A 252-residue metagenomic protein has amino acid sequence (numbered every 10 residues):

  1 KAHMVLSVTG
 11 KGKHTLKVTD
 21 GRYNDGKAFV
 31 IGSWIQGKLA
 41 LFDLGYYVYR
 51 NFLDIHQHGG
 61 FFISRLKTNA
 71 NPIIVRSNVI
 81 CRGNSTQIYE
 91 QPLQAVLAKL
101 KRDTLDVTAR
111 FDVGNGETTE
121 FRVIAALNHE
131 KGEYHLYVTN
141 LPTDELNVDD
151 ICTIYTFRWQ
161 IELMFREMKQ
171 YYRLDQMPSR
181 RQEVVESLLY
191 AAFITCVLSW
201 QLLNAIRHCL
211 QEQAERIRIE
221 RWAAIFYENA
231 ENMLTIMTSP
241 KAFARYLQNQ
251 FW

Functional and structural regions predicted by a protein language model:
K1-W252: Single, function-defining residue in the core of a domain
